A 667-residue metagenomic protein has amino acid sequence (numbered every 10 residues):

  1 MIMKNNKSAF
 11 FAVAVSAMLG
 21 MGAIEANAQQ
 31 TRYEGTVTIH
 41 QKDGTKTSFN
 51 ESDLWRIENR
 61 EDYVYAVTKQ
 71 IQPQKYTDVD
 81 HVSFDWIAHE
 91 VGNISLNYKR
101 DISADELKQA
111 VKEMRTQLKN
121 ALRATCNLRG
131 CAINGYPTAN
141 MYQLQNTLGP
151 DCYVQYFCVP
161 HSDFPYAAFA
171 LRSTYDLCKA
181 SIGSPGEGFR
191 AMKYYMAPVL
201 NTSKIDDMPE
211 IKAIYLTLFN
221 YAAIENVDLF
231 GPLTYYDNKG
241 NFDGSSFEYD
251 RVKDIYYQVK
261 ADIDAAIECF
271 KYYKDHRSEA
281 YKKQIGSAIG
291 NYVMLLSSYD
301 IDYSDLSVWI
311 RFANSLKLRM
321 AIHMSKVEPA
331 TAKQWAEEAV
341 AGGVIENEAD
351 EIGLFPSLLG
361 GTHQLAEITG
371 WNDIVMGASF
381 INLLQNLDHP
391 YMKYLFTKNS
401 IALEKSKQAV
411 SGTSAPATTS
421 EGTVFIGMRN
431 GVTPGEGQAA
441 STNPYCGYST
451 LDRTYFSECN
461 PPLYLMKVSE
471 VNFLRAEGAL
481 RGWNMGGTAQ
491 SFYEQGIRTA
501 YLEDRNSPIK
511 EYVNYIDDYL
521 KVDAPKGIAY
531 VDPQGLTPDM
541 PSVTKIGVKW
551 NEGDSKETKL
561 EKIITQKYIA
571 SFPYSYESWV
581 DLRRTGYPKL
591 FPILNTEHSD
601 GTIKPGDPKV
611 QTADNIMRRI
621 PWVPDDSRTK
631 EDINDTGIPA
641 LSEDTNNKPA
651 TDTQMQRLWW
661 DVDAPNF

Functional and structural regions predicted by a protein language model:
M1-E34: Bacterial Sec-dependent N-terminal signal peptides
Q30-T45: Short N-terminal segments immediately surrounding and downstream of signal-peptide cleavage
T31, E61-Q70, S83-L96: Low-complexity, Pro/Thr/Ser/Gly/Ala-rich linker/spacer regions in secreted, extracellular modular proteins
N50-N59, K75-I87: Structured surface patches comprising rigid loops and adjacent beta-strands/short helices at the edges of well-ordered
I87-P160, K648-F667: Acidic, glycine-rich segments characteristic of secretory precursors and extracytoplasmic regions
S103-A104, V111, Y156-P508, G553-L560: Structured, solvent-exposed acidic/aromatic patches
E511, Y515-F667: C-terminal functional modules
